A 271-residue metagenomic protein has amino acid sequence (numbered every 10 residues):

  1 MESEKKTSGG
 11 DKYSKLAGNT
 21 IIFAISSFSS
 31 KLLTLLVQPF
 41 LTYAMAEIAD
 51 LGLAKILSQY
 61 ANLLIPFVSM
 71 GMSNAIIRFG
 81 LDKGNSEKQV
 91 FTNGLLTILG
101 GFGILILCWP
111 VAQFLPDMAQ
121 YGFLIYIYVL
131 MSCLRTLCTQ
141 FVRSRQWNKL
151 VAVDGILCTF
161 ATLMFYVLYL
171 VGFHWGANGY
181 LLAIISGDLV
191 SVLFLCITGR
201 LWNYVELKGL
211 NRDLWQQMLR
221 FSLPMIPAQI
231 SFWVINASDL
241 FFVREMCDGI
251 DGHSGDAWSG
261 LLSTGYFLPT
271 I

Functional and structural regions predicted by a protein language model:
M1-L16, F123, V153, A177-A183 (+1 more regions): Interhelical loop/hinge segments that connect adjacent transmembrane helices in multipass membrane
E2, D11-S73, Y128, T162-L163 (+1 more regions): Signature of the first transmembrane helix
P39, V68-G84, G265, P269-I271: Helix-loop junctions and terminal segments of transmembrane helices in multi-pass membrane transport/translocation
I48-L57, D82-N93, F102-L130, G172-L181: Membrane-interface helix-capping segments at transmembrane helix termini in multi-pass transporters
S58-P66, F232, N236, G249-A257 (+1 more regions): Transmembrane helix-bundle signature of multi-pass secondary active exporters and lipid flippases
L63-F67, L99-G103, F114-F141, A152: Alpha-helical transmembrane segments of multi-pass membrane proteins
R78-G84, M131-I156: Membrane-interface junctions at transmembrane-helix termini in multi-pass inner-membrane proteins
V153-W202, L261, Y266: Hydrophobic alpha-helical transmembrane segments
